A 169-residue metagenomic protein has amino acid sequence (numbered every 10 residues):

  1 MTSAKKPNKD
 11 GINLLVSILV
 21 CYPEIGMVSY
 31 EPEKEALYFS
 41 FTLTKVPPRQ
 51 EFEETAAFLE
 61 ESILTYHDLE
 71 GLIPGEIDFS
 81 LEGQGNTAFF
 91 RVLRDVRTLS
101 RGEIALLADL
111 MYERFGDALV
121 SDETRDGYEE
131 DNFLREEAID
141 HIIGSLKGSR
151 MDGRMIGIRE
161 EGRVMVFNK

Functional and structural regions predicted by a protein language model:
K5, I12-Y66: N-terminal interaction modules that seed assembly of large macromolecular complexes
M27-E35, D68-T87, V120-E137: Short glycine-rich, low-complexity/disordered patches
S29, Y38-S40, E76-S80, T87-D95 (+2 more regions): Ordered hydrophobic segments in well-structured contexts
V46-E103: Structured domain cores in non-transmembrane regions
L93-D131: Ampiphathic alpha-helical segments that act as solvent-exposed interaction surfaces
A118-K169: Glycine-rich, aromatic-bearing surface loops/beta-hairpins
